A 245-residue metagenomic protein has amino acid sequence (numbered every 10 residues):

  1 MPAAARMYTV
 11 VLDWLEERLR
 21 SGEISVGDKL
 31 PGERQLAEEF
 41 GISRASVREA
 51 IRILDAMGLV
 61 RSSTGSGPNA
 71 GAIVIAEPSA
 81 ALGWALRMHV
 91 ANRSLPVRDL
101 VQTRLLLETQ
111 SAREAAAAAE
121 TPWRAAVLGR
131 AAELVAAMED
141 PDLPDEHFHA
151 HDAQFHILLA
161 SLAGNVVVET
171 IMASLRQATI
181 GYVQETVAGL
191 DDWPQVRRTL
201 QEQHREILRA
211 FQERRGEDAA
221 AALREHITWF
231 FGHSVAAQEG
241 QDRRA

Functional and structural regions predicted by a protein language model:
M1-L106, R113, A117, R243-A245: Short linear motifs at protein or domain termini
R18, E23, A137, P141 (+3 more regions): Hydrophobic side-chain positions on well-ordered alpha-helices, corresponding to helix-helix packing/interface faces
G32-E33, G164-V166, R214-G216: Short loop-to-helix capping motifs
L105-A119, A136, H151-W193: Hydrophobic, amphipathic alpha-helical faces that serve as interaction scaffolds
W123-P141: Amphipathic alpha-helical segments enriched in hydrophobic/aromatic residues interleaved with Lys/Arg
A126, V168-I171, Q195-E202: Short, well-ordered alpha-helical segments that carry or flank key catalytic/ligand-binding motifs at enzyme/regulatory
A132, A150, H156, R176-A245: C-terminal all-alpha effector/ligand-binding and dimerization domain of prokaryotic HTH-type transcriptional repressors
